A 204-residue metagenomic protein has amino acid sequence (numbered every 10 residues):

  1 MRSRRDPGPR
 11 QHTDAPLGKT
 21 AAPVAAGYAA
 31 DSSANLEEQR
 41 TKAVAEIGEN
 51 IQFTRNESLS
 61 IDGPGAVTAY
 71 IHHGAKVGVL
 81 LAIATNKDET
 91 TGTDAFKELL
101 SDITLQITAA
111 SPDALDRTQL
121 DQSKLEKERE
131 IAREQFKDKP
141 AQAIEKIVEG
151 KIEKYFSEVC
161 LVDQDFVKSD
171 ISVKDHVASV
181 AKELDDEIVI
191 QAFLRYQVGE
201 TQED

Functional and structural regions predicted by a protein language model:
M1-D204: N-terminal assembly/interaction segments in proteins that build large macromolecular machines
